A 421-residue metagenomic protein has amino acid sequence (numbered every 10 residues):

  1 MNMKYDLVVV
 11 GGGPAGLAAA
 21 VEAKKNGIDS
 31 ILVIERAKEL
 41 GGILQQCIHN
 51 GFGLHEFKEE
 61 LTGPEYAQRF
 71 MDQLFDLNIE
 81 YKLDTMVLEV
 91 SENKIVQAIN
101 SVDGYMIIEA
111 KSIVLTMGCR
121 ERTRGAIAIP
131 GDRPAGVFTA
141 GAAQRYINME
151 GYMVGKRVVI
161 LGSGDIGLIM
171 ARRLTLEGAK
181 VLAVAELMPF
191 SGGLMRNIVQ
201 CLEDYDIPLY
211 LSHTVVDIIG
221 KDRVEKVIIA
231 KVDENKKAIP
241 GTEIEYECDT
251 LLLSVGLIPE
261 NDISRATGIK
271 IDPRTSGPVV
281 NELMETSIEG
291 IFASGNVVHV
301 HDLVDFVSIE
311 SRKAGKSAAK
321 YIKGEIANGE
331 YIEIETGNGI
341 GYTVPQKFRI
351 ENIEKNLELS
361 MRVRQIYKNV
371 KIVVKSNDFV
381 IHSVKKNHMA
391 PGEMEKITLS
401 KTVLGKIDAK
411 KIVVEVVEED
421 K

Functional and structural regions predicted by a protein language model:
M1-V10, Q68-R157, D233-G241, L252 (+1 more regions): FAD-binding core/adjacent interface of flavoenzyme oxidoreductases
Y5-R69, R145, V154-Q200: Beta1-alpha1 glycine-rich phosphate/pyrophosphate-binding loop at the start of Rossmann-like nucleotide-binding domains
R69, L74-S91, V96-A98, T175-D262 (+1 more regions): A Rossmann-like FAD-binding core segment of flavoenzymes
Y105-M106, S112-L209, T214-R223, G290 (+1 more regions): Predominantly flavin-linked oxidoreductase catalytic cores and closely associated redox partners
L115, V137-I147, T250-H301: FAD-site-proximal beta/loop scaffold in flavoenzymes
D305-F306, K313, S317-V384: Mid-to-C-terminal Rossmann-like scaffold of FAD/NAD(P)H-dependent oxidoreductases
S360, G392-V403: Exposed aromatic-hydrophobic patches
I372-V374, T402-K421: Short, aromatic- and glycine-rich surface loops/edge beta-strands on solvent-exposed regions
